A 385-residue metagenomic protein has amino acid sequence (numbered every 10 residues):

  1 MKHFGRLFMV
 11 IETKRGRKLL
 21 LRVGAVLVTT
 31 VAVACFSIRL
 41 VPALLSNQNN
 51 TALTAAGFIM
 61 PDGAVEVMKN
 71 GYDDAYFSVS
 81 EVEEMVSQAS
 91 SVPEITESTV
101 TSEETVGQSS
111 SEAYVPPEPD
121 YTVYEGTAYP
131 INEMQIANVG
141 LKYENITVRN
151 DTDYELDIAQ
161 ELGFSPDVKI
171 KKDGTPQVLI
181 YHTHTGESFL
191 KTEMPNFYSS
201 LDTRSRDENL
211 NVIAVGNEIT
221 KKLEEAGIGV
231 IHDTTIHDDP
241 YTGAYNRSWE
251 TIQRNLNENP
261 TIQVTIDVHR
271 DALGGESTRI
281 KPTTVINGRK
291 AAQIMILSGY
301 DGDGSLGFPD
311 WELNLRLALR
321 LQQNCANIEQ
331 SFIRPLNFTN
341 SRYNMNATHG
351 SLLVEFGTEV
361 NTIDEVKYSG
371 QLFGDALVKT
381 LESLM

Functional and structural regions predicted by a protein language model:
M1-L19: N-terminal Lys/Arg-rich, disordered targeting/topogenic segments
V26-T261, A272-G275, Q371, E382-M385: N-terminal catalytic or cofactor-binding beta/alpha core of small enzyme domains
T183, T192, E258-D301: Active-site microenvironments of hydrolase-like enzyme catalytic domains
T185-S188, I236-Y241, R270-G275, D301-G304 (+2 more regions): Solvent-exposed loop/turn segments at secondary-structure junctions within structured extracellular/periplasmic domains
E225-G229, P260-V264, A292-Q293, S331 (+1 more regions): Loop/turn elements at helix/coil->beta-strand transitions in domains of secreted/extracellular proteins
I252, S277-T284, L336-R342: Alpha-helical scaffolding within the catalytic cores of extracellular/periplasmic polymer-degrading hydrolases
D310-N337: Active-site-adjacent substrate-binding region of metalloamidase/peptidase-like peptide-processing proteins
F332-M385: Active-site-adjacent mobile loop/cap segments within catalytic or ligand-binding domains
